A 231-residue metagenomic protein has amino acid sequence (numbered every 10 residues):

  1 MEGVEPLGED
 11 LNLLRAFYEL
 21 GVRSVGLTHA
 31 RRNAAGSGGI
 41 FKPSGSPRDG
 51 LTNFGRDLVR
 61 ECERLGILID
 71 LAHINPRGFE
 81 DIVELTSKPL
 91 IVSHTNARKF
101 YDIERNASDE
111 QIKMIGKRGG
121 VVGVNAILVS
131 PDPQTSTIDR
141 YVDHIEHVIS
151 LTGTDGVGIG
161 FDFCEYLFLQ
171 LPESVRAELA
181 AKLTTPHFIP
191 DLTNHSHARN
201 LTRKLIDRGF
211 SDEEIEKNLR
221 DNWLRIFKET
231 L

Functional and structural regions predicted by a protein language model:
M1-P131, H144-S150, G156, A177-A180 (+1 more regions): Extended, charged catalytic domains and RNA/DNA-binding interfaces, predominantly in divalent-metal-using enzymes
G39, Q170-P172, T230: Short aromatic-enriched loop/helix-cap "lid" or pocket-rim segments at secondary-structure transitions that line
G45, D49, T135, F188 (+1 more regions): Charge-dense, low-complexity intrinsically disordered segments
D49, D102, T185-F188, T202 (+1 more regions): A general structural-boundary detector
N53, H73, N106, T135-D139 (+1 more regions): Soluble non-cytosolic domains of exported or imported proteins
A97, E165, R225: Active-site micro-motifs of SAM-dependent methyltransferase domains
A126, T152-R176, L183-T185, P190-D191: Short acidic/histidine-rich active-site segments
P190-L231: Mid-to-C-terminal alpha-helical segments outside catalytic/metal-binding sites
